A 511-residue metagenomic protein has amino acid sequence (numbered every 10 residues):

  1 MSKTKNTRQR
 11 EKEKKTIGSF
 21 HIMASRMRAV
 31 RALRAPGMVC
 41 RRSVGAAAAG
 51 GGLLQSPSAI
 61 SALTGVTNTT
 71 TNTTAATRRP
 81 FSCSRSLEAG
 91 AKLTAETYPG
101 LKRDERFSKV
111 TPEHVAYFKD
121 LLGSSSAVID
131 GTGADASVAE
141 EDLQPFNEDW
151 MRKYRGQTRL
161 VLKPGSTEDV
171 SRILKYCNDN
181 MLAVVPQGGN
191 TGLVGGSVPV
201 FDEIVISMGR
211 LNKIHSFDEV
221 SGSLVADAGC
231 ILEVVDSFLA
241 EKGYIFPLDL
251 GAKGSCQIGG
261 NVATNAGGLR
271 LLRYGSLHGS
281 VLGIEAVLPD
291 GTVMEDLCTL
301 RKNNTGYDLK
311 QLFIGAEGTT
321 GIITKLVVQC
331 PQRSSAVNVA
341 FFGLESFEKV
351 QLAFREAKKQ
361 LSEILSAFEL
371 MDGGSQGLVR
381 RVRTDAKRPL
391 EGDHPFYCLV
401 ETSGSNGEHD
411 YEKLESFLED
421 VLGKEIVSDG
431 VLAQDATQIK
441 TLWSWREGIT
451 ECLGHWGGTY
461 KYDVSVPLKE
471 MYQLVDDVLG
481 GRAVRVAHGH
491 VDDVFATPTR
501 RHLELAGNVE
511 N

Functional and structural regions predicted by a protein language model:
M1-I22, A506, E510: Intrinsically disordered, low-complexity basic segments at termini and long loops, enriched in Pro/Gly and/or Arg/Ser
S19-N511: Noncatalytic alpha-helical scaffold of FAD-dependent oxidoreductases
